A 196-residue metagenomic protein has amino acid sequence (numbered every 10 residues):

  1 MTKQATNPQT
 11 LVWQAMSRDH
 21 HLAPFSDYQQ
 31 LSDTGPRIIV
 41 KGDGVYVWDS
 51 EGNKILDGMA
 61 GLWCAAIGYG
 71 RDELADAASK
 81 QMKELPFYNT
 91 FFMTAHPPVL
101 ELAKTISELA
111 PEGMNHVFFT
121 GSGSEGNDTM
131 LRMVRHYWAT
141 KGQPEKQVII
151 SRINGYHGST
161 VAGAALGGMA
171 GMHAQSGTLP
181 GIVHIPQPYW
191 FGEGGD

Functional and structural regions predicted by a protein language model:
M1, G52, I149: Conserved S/T- and glycine-rich ATP-binding loop of Class I adenylate-forming
T2-K41, M93, P98: Active-site-adjacent loop/helix segments that line or gate small-molecule/cofactor pockets in enzymes
N7-L11, K54-Q143: Glycine-rich loop-to-alpha-helix module at the N-terminal edge of alpha/beta enzyme cores
M16, H20-L22, W63, F87 (+3 more regions): Tryptophan-centric aromatic hotspots in well-structured domains and transmembrane helices
A23, E84, W190-F191: Active-site/binding-pocket entry motifs
P36-D57: Active-site and channel-lining beta-strand-loop segments that bind or position nucleotide-derived/phosphorylated
W48, G68, G163-G167: Short beta-strand-to-turn element immediately C-terminal to the catalytic PLP-Schiff-base lysine in fold type I
K104-D196: PLP-dependent aspartate aminotransferase-fold enzymes
